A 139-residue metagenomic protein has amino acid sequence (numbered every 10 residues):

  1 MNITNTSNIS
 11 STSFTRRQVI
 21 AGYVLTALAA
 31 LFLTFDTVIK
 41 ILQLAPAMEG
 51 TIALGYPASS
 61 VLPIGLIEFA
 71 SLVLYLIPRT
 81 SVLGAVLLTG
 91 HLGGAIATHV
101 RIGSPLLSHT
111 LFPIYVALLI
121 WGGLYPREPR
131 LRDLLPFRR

Functional and structural regions predicted by a protein language model:
M1-F35, R79-R139: Extended, low-polarity transmembrane helix blocks
S11-F14, G50-L54: Helix-boundary and loop/linker segments of multi-pass membrane transporters
A30, L54-G55, I64-L66, I114: Short hydrophobic/aromatic segments of transmembrane alpha-helices and their interfaces
F35, Y56-L76, T89-G90: Core segments of alpha-helical transmembrane spans in multipass integral membrane proteins
V38: Conserved phosphate-donor
I41-A53, F69-R79: Short juxtamembrane and helix-loop transition motifs at transmembrane-helix boundaries in membrane proteins
I52-S60, L76-G84, S104: Short, amphipathic, aromatic/basic-enriched membrane-interface segments that mark the entry/exit of transmembrane
